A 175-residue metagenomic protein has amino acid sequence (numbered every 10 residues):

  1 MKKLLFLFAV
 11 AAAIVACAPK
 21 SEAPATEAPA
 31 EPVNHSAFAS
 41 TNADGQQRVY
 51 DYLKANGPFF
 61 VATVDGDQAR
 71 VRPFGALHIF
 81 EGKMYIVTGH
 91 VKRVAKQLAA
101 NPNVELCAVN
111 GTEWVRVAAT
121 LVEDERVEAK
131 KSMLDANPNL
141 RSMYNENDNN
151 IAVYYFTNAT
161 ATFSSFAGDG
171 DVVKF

Functional and structural regions predicted by a protein language model:
M1-L4: Positively charged n-region of N-terminal signal peptides that target proteins for export
F6-A11: Sec-dependent N-terminal signal peptides
I14-A16: C-terminal motif of bacterial Sec signal peptides marking the signal peptidase cleavage site
P19-A39, N150-F175: C-terminal edge-of-domain segments
N42-D51: Short, basic/aromatic recognition patches
A55-F60, L134-P138: Short Pro/Gly-enriched beta-strand edge/turn motifs at strand-loop
G57-H90, L98, V104-A108, R116-A118: Short beta-strand segments
Q97-T160: Short, structured beta-strand-loop surface elements
